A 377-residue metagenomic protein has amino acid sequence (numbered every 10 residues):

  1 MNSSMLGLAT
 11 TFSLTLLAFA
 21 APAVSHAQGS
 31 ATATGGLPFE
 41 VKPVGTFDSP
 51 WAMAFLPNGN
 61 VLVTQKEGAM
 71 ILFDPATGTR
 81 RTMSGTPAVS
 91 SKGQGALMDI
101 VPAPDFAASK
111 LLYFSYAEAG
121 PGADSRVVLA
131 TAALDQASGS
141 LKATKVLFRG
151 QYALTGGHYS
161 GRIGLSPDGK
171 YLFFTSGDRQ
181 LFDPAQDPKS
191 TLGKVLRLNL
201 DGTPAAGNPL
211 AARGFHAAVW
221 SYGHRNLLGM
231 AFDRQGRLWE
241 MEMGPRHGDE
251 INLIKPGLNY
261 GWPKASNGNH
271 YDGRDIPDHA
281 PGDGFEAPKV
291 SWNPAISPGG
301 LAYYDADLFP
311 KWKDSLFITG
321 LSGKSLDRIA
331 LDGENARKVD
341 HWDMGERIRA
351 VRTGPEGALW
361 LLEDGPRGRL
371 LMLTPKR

Functional and structural regions predicted by a protein language model:
A9-A21: Bacterial N-terminal signal peptides
H26-E40, G139-L141, T203-A212, N267-G282: Blade/loop signatures of beta-propeller domains
H26-F182, G229, R237-E240, G244 (+2 more regions): Acidic, Gly/Ser/Thr-rich repeat motifs that build Ca2+-stabilized beta-propeller blades
P75, A132-G139, L196-A205, K255-Y260 (+2 more regions): Short loop/turn segments immediately following beta-strands, especially the blade-tip and inter-blade linker loops
L181-S190: Acidic/polar, solvent-exposed loop segments in beta-strand-rich repeat domains
L196, D249, L253-P281: Mobile, glycine-enriched helix-loop/loop "lid" segments at the mouths of ligand-binding/catalytic clefts that gate
F215-E250, K255: Repeat-solenoid scaffold signature
N335-P355: Conserved blade-ending motifs and adjacent loop-strand segments that build the rim/top face of beta-propeller domains
